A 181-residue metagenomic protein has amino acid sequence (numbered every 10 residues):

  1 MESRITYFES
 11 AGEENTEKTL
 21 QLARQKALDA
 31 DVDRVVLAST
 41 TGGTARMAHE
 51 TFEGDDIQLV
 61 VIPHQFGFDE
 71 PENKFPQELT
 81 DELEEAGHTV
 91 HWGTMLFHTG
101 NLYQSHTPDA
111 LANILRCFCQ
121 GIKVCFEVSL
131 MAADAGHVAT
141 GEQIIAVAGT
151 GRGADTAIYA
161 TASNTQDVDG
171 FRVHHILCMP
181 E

Functional and structural regions predicted by a protein language model:
M1-Q25: Glycine-rich phosphate-binding "P-loop"
R4-I5, I57-P108: Long, charge-dense
Q25-N73: N-terminal active-site beta-alpha-beta segment that forms phosphate/nucleotide-binding and substrate-recognition loops
D31-V35, A139-I144: Flexible, glycine/charged-enriched surface loops at secondary-structure junctions
A38, I62-P63, G93, I145-G149 (+1 more regions): Short beta-strand segments
T41-M47, I122-M131, A154-T156: Short glycine/serine/threonine-rich phosphate/pyrophosphate-binding segments that cradle anionic phosphate groups
Y103-C125, S129-H137: Active-site/ligand-binding-proximal alpha/beta "capping" segment
E142-E181: Glycine-rich, aromatic-bearing surface loops/beta-hairpins
